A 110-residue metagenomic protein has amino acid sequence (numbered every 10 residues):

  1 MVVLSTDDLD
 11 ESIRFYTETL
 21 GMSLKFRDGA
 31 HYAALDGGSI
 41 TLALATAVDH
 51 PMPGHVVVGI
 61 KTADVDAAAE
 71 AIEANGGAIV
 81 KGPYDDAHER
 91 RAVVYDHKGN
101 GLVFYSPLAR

Functional and structural regions predicted by a protein language model:
M1-I13, S39-T41, V56-V58, P107-R110: N-terminal beta-strand motif that seeds the catalytic metal site of vicinal oxygen chelate
D8-L9, A63-V65: Helix N-cap motif at beta-to-alpha junctions
L9-T19, A92, G101: Conserved active-site alpha-helix within GNAT-family acetyltransferase domains
E11-S12, D28-A33, A87, R110: Short glycine/proline-centered loop/turn elements that form peptide/ligand docking sites
F15, D66-A71: Short amphipathic alpha-helices within nucleic acid-binding modules
E18-K25, G76-A78: Conserved acetyl-CoA-binding loop of GNAT-fold acetyltransferases
S23-V56, G101-P107: Conserved short beta-strand elements that form part of the metal-binding/catalytic scaffold of enzyme active sites
A69-E70, A74-R110: Vicinal oxygen chelate
